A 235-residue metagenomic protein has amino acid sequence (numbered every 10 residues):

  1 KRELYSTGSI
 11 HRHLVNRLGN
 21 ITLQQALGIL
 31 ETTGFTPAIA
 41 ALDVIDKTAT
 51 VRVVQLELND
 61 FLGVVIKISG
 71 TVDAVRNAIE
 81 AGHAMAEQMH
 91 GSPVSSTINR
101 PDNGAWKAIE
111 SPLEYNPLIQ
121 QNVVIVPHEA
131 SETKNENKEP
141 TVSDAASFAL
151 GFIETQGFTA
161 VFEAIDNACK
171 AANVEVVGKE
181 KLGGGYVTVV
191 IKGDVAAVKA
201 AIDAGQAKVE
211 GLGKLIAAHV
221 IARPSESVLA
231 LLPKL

Functional and structural regions predicted by a protein language model:
K1-I21: N-terminal amphipathic/basic-hydrophobic helices that include classical n-h-c signal peptides and signal-anchor
L14-L56: N-terminal leader/targeting segments and the first structural element of proteins
L23-T32, A145-T155: Short glycine-/aliphatic-rich beta-strand segments at the starts of folded cytosolic domains
V51-N59, H90-R100, V174-G183, L212-I221: Flexible, glycine/charged-enriched surface loops at secondary-structure junctions
A78-M85, A201-A207: Short amphipathic alpha-helices in soluble, non-transmembrane regions that often serve as interface/regulatory elements
G104-N122, S227-L235: Short, low-order "capping/linker" segments at domain edges
A146-A217: Short, highly charged
